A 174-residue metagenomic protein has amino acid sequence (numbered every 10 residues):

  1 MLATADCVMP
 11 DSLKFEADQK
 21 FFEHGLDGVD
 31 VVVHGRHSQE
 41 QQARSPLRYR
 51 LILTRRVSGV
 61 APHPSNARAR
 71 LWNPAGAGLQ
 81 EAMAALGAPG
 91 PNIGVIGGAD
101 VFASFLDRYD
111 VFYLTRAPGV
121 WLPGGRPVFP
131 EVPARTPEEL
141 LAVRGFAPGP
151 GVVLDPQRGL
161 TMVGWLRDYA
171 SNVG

Functional and structural regions predicted by a protein language model:
M1-G174: Enzymes that bind and transform nitrogen-containing heteroaromatic metabolites
